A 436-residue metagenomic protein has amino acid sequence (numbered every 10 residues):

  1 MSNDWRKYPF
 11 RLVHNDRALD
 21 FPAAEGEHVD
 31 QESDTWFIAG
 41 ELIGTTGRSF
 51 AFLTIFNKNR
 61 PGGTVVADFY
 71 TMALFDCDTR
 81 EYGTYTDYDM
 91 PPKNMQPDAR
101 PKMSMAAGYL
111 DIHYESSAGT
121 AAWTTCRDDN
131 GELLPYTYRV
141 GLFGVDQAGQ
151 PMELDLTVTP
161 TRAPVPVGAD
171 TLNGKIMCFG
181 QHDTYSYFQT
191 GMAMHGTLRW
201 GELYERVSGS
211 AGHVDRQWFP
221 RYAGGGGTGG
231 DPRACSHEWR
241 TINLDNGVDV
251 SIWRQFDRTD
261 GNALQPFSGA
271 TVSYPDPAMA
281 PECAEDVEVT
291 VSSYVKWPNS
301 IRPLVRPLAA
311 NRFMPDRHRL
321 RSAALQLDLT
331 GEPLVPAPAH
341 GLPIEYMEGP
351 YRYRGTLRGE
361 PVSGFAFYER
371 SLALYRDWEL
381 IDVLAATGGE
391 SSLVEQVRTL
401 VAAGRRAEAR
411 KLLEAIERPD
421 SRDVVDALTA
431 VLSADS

Functional and structural regions predicted by a protein language model:
M1-E408, L412, P419-D420, D426-L432: Structured soluble/peripheral alpha/beta segments that form catalytic or ligand/cofactor-binding pockets
